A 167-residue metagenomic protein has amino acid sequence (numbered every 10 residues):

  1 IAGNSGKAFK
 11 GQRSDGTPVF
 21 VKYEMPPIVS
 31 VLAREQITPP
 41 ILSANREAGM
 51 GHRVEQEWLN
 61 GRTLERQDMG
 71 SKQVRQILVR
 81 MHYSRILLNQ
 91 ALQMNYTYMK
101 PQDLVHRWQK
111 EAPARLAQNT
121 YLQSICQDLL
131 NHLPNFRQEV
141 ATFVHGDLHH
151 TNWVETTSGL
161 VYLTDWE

Functional and structural regions predicted by a protein language model:
I1-A2: Protein kinase glycine-rich loop
G6-R13, L130-E167: Active-site acidic catalytic loop and adjacent metal/ATP-binding pocket of ATP-dependent phosphoryl transfer enzymes
D15-E55, R62-M81: A conserved alpha-helical element in kinase catalytic cores
P27, Q118, S158-V161: A conserved long alpha-helix in the C-terminal portion of kinase-like catalytic domains
Q56-L59, W108: Surface-exposed, active-site-proximal loop segments in enzymatic domains
R62-T97, N119, Q123: Conserved kinase catalytic-core helix
Q93-P134: Active-site catalytic-loop/activation-segment of kinase and kinase-like phosphoryl-transfer enzymes
